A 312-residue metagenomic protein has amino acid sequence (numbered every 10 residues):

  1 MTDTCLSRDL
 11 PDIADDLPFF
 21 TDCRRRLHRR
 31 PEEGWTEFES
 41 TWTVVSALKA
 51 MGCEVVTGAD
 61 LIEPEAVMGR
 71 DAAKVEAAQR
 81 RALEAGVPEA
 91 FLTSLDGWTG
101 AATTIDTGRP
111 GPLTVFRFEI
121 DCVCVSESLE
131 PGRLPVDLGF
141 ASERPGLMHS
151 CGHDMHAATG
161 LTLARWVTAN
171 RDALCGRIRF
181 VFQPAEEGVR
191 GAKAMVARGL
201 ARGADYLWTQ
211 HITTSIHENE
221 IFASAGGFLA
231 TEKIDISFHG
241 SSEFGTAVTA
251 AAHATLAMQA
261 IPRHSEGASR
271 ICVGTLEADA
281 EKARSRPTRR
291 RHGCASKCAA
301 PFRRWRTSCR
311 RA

Functional and structural regions predicted by a protein language model:
T4-H149, A158, L174: Acidic/His- and Gly-rich active-site-bordering loop/insert found across diverse amide/peptide-bond hydrolases
D22, R26, T43, A47-M51 (+3 more regions): Generic non-transmembrane alpha-helical segments
L27, M195, S296: Residue-level signal for inorganic ion chemistry
E32, D60, E119-D121, A185 (+3 more regions): Active-site beta-loop-alpha junctions enriched in small/polar residues
W98, R109-T114, E143-P145, A173-I178 (+3 more regions): Short coil/turn connectors at secondary-structure junctions
F118, F140-V189, E232-P262, C294-C298: Alpha-helical metal-binding/catalytic segments enriched in His/Glu/Asp
D154-G226, V273, A278-K282: Acidic/histidine-rich catalytic neighborhood of metal-dependent amide-processing enzymes
R202-A312: Midchain, well-structured core segments that form catalytic/ion-binding scaffolds
